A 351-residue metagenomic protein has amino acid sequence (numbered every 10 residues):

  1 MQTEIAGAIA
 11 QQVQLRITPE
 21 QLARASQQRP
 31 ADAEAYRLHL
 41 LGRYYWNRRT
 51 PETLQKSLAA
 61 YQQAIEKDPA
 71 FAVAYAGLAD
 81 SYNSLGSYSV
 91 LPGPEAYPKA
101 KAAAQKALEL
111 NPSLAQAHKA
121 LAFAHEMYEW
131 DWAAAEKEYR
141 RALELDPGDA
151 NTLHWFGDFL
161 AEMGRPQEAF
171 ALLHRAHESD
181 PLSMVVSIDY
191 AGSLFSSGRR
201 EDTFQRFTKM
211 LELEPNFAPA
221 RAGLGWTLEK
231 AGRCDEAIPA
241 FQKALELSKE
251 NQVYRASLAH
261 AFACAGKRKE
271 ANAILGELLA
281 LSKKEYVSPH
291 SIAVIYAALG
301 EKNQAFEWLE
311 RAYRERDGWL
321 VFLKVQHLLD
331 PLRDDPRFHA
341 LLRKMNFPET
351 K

Functional and structural regions predicted by a protein language model:
M1-L224, L228-Y254, L258, F262 (+4 more regions): Acidic, proline/glycine-rich low-complexity intrinsically disordered segments
L114, F217, A222, K269 (+2 more regions): Charged DNA-binding/catalytic regions of mobile-element recombinases
Q252-A256, Y286-A297, V321: Amphipathic alpha-helical protein-interaction segments enriched in hydrophobic
Y254, A259, A305, L332 (+1 more regions): Hydrophobic, well-ordered secondary-structure elements that form the walls of internal hydrophobic environments
A263, E310-D317, N346: TPR/TPR-like (Sel1-like) alpha-helical repeat modules
H290-E315: Sterile Alpha Motif
R314-F322, Q326: Right-handed beta-helix
L323-K351: Terminal, low-structured helical/coil segments at or just beyond the last alpha-helical repeat
